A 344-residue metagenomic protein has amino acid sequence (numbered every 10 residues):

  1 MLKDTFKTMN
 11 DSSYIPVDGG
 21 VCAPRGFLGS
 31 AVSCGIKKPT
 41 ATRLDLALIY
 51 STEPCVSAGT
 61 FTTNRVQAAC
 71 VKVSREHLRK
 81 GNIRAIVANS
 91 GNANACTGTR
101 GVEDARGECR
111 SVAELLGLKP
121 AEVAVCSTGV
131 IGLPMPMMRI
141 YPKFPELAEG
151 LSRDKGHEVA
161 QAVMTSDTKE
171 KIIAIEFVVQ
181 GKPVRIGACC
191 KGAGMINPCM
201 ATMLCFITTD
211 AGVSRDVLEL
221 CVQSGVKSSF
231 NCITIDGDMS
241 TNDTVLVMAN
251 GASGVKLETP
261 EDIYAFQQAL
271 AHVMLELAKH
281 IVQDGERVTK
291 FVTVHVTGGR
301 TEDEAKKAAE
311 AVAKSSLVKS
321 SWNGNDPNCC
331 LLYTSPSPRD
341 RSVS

Functional and structural regions predicted by a protein language model:
M1-F61: N-terminal amphipathic/basic leader segments beginning at the initiator methionine
V66-H77, V102-L115, E219-C232, L270-A278: Short, well-ordered amphipathic alpha-helical segments that serve as non-catalytic structural scaffolds within diverse
S111, L115-K227: Glycine-rich, mobile lid/loop segments that gate access to catalytic sites or pores
L118-E122, R153-A160, A174, F230-N242 (+2 more regions): Flexible, glycine/charged-enriched surface loops at secondary-structure junctions
S214-L270: Acidic, glycine-rich loop-and-beta core segments that form the ion-binding/anion-interacting portion of active sites
G251-G324: A glycine- and small/hydrophobic-rich beta-loop-beta segment that serves as a flexible "lid/hinge" or phosphate-binding
Y333-D340: Conserved small/polar residues in nucleotide/adenosyl-binding loops
